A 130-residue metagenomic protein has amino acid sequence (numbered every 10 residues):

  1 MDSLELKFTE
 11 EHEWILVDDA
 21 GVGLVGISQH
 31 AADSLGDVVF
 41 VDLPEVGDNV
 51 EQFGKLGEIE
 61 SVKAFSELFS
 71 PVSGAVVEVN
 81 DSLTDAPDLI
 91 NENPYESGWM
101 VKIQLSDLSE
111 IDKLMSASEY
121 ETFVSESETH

Functional and structural regions predicted by a protein language model:
M1-Q52, E92-H130: Acidic, low-complexity mobile loops and tails
W14-L16, E58-S61, E78, D107: A residue-level detector for short acidic-glycine micro-motifs
I27-A31, G54, K63, N80-L83 (+2 more regions): Short, well-ordered turn and helix-capping elements at secondary-structure junctions
V39, E60-K63: Active-site phosphate/pyrophosphate-handling residues
E45-I59, A75-V77: Short, well-structured beta-strand-loop connectors
V62-S97: Mid-chain, well-packed structural core segment of small domains
